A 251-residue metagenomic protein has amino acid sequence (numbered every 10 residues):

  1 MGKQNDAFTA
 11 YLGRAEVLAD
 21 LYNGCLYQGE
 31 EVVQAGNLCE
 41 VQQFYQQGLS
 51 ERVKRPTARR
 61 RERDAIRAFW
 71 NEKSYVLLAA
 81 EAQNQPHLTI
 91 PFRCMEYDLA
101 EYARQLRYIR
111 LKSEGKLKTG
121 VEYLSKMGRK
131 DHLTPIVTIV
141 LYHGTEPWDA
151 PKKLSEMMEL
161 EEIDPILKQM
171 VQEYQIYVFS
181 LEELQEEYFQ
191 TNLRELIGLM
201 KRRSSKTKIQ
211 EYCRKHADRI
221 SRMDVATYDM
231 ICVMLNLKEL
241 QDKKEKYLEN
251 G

Functional and structural regions predicted by a protein language model:
M1-G251: Elongated, amphipathic alpha-helical interaction scaffolds
